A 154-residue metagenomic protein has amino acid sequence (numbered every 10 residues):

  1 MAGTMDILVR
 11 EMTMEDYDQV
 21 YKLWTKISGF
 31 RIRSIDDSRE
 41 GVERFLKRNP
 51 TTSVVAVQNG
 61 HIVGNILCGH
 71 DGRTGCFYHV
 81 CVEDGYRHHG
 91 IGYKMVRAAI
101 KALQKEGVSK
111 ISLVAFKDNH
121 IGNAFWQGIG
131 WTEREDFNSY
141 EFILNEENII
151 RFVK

Functional and structural regions predicted by a protein language model:
A2, G128-T132, N138-K154: Terminal substrate-recognition subdomain of acyl/acetyltransferases
D6-V20: A short beta-loop-alpha structural element at the N-terminal edge of CoA-dependent acyl/N-acetyltransferase catalytic
E43-V55, C76: A short helix-loop-beta-strand connector motif used in the catalytic cores of GNAT acetyltransferases and, in some
V55, H61-G69, C76-Y78: Conserved beta-strand in the GNAT
G69-Y78, R87, R134-D136: A conserved beta-turn-beta hairpin within the catalytic core of GNAT-like acetyltransferases that forms part
V82, H88-K101, G128: Conserved acetyl-CoA-binding loop-helix of GNAT-fold acetyltransferases
L103-A115: Conserved GNAT acetyl-CoA-binding A-motif
L113-G122, E141-L144: Conserved beta-strand-loop-alpha-helix junction that forms the acyl-donor binding cleft
